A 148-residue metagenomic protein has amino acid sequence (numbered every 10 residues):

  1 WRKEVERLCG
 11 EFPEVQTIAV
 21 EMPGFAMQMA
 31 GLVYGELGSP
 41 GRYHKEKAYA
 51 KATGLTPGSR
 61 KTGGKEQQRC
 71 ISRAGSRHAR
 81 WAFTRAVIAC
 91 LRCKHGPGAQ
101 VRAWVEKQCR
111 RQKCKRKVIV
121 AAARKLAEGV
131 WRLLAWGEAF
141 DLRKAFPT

Functional and structural regions predicted by a protein language model:
W1-T148: A detector of single, family-specific signature residues that are central to catalytic or substrate-handling motifs
